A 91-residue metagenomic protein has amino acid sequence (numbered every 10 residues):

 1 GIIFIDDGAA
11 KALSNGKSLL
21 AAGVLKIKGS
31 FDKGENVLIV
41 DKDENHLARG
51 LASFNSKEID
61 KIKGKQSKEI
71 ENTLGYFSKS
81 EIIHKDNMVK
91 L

Functional and structural regions predicted by a protein language model:
I2-I5, A9-L91: Beta-strand/loop-dominated core regions that host nucleotide or nucleotide-derived cofactor-binding catalytic loops
